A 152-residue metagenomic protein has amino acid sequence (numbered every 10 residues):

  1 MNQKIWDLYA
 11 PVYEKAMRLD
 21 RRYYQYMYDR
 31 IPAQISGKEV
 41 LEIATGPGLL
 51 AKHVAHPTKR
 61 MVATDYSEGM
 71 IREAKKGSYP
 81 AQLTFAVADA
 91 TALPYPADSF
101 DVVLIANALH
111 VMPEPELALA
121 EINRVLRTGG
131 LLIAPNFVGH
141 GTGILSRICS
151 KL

Functional and structural regions predicted by a protein language model:
M1-S36, L49, H53, S146-S150: Conserved class I S-adenosyl-L-methionine
G37, F100-D101: Local beta-strand N-terminus motif with an aromatic residue
L41-A92: Class I SAM-dependent methyltransferase SAM/SAH-binding core
L104: A conserved beta-strand element that flanks and buttresses the S-adenosyl-L-methionine
N107-A108: Short catalytic micro-motifs in class I SAM-dependent methyltransferases
E116-T128: A short glycine-rich, Lys/Arg-flanked "PGG" loop and its adjoining helix->strand segment in the class I
I133-L152: Conserved class I S-adenosyl-L-methionine
